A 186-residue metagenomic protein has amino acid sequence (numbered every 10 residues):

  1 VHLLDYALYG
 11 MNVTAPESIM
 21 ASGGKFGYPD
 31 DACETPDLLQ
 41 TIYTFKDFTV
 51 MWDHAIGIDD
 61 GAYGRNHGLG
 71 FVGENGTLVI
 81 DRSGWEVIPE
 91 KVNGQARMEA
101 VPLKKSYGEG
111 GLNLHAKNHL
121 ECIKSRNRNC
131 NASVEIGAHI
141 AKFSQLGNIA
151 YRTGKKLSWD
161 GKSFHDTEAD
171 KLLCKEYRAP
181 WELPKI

Functional and structural regions predicted by a protein language model:
V1-E135, H139-I186: Contiguous beta-strand/loop segments that form the cofactor/metal-binding neighborhood of enzyme cores
